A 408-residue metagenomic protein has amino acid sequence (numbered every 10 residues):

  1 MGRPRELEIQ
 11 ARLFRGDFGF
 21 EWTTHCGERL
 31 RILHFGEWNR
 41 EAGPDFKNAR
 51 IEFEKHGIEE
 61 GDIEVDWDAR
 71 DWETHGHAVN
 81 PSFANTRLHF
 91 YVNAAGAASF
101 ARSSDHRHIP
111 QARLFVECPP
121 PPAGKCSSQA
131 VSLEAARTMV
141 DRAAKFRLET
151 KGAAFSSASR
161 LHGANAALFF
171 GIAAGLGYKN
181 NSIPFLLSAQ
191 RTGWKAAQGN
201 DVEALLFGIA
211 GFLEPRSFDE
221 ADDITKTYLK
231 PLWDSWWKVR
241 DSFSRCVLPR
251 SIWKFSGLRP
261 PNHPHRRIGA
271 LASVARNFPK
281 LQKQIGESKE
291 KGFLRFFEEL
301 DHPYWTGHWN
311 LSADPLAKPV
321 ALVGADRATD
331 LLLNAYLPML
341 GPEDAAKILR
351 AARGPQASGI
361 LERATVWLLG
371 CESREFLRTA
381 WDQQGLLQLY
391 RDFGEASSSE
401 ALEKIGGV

Functional and structural regions predicted by a protein language model:
M1-A11: N-terminal "leader" segments that precede or initiate the main folded domain
P4-E6, K125-Q129, G292-R295: Short, mixed-charge, low-aromatic patches
Q10-L161, A174-G175, G193, V320 (+4 more regions): Phosphate-end processing signature that detects enzymes handling 5′-triphosphorylated RNA and polyphosphate
D141-G385, E395-S398: Hydrophobic, aromatic-lined core segments that form the binding pocket/scaffold for planar heteroaromatic ligands
